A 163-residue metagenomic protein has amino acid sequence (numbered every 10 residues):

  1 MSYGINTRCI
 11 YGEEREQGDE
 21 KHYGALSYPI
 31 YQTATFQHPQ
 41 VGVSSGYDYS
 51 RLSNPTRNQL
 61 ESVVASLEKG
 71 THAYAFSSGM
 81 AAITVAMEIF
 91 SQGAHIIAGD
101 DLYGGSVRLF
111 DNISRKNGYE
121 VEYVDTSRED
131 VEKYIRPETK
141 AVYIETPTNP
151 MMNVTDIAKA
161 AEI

Functional and structural regions predicted by a protein language model:
M1-N54, L60-V63: N-terminal "arm"/small-domain region of PLP-dependent enzymes with the aminotransferase-like
H22-A25, A65-L67, I89, Y134-R136: Solvent-exposed alpha-helices and their adjacent loops that cap or buttress functional pockets in soluble metabolic
G24, V64, A82, I96 (+2 more regions): Buried hydrophobic positions in well-ordered alpha/beta secondary-structure cores of metabolic enzymes
Q32, F76, V124: Hydrophobic residues at beta-strand termini and immediately following loops that shape nucleotide-binding pockets
T35-T84, E88-I89, G105-S114: Conserved N-terminal alpha-helix of the aminotransferase class I/II PLP-enzyme fold
E61, A86-M87, G93, V131 (+1 more regions): Generic hydrophobic/aromatic pocket-lining and core-packing "Φ" positions
F90-T146, E162: PLP-dependent aminotransferase-like
T148-I163: Active-site core of PLP-dependent enzymes with the aminotransferase class I/II
